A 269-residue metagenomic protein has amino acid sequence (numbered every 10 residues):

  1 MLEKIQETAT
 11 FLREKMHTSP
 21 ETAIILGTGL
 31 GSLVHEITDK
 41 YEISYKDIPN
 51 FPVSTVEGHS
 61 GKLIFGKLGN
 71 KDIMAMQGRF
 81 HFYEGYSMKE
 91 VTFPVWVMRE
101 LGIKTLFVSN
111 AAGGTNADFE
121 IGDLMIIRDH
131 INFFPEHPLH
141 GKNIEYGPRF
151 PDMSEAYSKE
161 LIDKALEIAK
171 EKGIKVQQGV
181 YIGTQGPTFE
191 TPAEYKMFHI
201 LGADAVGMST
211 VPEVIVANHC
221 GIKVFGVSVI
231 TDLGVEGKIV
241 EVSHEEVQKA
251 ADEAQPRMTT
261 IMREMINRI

Functional and structural regions predicted by a protein language model:
M1-M153: Metabolite-binding pocket within alpha/beta catalytic cores that recognizes anionic/polar moieties
R99-G102, H199, N218: Non-catalytic positions within long, well-ordered alpha-helices that form the structural scaffold/packing of enzyme
K104-T105, D204, K223: Short acidic/polar active-site loop segments enriched in Thr and Asp
Y146-Y157, G183, Y195, A250-T259 (+1 more regions): Polyanion-binding loop/helix "lid" in catalytic or ligand-binding cores
I162, E167-D204, M262, I269: Active-site/ligand-binding-proximal alpha/beta "capping" segment
M208-E246: Zn-dependent metallopeptidase/amidohydrolase metal-coordination segment
V235-I269: His/Asp/Glu-rich mid-to-C-terminal helical/loop segments that flank catalytic regions of hydrolases
